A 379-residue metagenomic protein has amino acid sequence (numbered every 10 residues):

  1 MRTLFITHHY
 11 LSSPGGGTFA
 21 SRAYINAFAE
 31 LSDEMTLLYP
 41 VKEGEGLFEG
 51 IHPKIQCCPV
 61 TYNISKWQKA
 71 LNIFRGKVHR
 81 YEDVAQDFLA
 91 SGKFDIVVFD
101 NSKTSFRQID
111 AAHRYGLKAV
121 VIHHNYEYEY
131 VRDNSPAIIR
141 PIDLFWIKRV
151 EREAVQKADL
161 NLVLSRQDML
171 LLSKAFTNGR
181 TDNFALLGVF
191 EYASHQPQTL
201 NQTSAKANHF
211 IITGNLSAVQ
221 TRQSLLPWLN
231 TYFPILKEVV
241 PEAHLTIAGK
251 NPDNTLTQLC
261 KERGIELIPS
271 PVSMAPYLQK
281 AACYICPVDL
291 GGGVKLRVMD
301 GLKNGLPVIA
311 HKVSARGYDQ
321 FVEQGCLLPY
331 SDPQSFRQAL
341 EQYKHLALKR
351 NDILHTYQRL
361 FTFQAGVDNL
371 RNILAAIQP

Functional and structural regions predicted by a protein language model:
T3, I96, A112-R132: Active-site proximal beta-strand in glycosyltransferases
Q56, R152, Q156-Q196: Donor nucleotide-sugar binding/catalytic pocket of nucleotide-sugar-dependent glycosyltransferases
E127, P141-N161: Membrane-proximal helix-turn-helix segments that form the acceptor-binding/catalytic region of lipid-linked
D159, Q279-G293, L306: Acidic donor-binding loop of glycosyltransferase active sites
L186-Q198, Q202-Q258, L267-M274, Q279: Conserved catalytic-core segment of nucleotide-activated headgroup transferases in glycan assembly
R297-D300, P307-K312: Short hydrophobic beta-strand element within catalytic cores of glycosyltransferases and related nucleotide-activated
C326-Q334, L340-A347: Conserved acidic donor-binding segment of nucleotide-sugar-dependent glycosyltransferases
H345-I377: A charged, aromatic-enriched C-terminal amphipathic alpha-helix characteristic of glycosyltransferases across folds
